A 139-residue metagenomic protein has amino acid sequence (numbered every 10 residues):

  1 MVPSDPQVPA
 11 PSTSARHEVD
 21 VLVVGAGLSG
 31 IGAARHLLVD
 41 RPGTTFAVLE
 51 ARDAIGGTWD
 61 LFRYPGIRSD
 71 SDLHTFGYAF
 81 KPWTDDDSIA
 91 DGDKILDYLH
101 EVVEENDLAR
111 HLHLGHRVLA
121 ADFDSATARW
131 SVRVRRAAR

Functional and structural regions predicted by a protein language model:
M1-D5, L28-G30, R129: Short coil-to-helix leader/linker segments, especially the first N-terminal amphipathic alpha-helix with its helix
M1-V19: A short, basic/flexible loop-to-alpha-helix module at the beginning of a structural domain
R16-V48: N-terminal Rossmann-like FAD-binding beta1-loop-alpha1 element of flavoenzymes
A26, A51-A54, R117: An acidic- and aromatic-residue-enriched active-site/binding cleft used to recognize and process polar
V39-G43, R52, N106-L108: Short, solvent-exposed loop/edge-beta patches enriched in aromatic
D53-E101: Glycine-rich active-site loop/strand segments that organize a redox cofactor
D86-R139: Feature captures the FAD/FMN-dependent oxidoreductase FAD-binding
